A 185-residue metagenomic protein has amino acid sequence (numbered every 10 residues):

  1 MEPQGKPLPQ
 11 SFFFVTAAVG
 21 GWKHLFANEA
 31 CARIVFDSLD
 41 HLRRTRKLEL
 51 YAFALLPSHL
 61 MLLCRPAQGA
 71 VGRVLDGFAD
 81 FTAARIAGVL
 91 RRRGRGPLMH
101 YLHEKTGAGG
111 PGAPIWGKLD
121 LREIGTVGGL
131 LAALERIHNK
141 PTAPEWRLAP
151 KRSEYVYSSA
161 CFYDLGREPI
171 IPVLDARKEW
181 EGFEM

Functional and structural regions predicted by a protein language model:
M1-M185: Short catalytic/metal-binding and nucleic-acid-binding patches
